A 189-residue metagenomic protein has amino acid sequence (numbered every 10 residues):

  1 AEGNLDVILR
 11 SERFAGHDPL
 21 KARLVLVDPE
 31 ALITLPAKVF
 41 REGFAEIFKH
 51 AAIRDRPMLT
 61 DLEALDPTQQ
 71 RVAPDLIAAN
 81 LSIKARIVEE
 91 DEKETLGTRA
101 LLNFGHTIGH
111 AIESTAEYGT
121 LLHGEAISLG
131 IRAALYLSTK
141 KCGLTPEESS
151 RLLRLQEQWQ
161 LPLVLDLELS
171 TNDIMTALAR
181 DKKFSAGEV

Functional and structural regions predicted by a protein language model:
A1-P67: A glycine/threonine-rich phosphate-anchoring loop and its flanking beta-alpha core in nucleotide/phosphate-binding
F14, I33-T34, A45-E46, L96-R99 (+1 more regions): A short glycine-threonine-serine/GTX helix/turn-capping micro-motif
V39, A45-F48, G143-V189: C-terminal charged capping/lid subdomain of soluble metabolic enzymes
F44-F48, L76-K84, I131, Q156 (+1 more regions): Short alpha-helical scaffolding segments that buttress acidic/His motifs in well-ordered protein cores
M58-L59, V72, K93-L101, L121-G124 (+3 more regions): Flexible, glycine/charged-enriched surface loops at secondary-structure junctions
D66-T120: Oxyanion-binding "anion nests"
D75, A79, A100-N103, T107 (+3 more regions): Amphipathic alpha-helical interaction segments
T107-R154, W159: Internal helical hairpin/lid segments
